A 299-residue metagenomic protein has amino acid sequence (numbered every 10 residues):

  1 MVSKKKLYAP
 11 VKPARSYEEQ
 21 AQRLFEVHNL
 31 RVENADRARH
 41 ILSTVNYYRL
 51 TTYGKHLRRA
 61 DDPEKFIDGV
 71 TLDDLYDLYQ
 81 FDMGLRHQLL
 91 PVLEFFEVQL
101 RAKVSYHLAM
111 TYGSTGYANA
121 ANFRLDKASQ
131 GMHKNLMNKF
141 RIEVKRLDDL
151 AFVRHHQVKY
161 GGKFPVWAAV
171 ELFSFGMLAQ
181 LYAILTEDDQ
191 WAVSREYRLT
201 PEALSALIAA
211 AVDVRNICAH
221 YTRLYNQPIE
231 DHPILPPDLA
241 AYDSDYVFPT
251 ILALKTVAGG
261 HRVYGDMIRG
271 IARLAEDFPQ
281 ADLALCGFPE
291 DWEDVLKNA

Functional and structural regions predicted by a protein language model:
M1-D213, Y225-A299: Extended intrinsically disordered or low-complexity regions, especially N/C-terminal cytosolic tails and loops, rather
Y221: Acidic/aromatic/glycine-rich contiguous surface patches that form carbohydrate-binding/processing clefts and analogous
